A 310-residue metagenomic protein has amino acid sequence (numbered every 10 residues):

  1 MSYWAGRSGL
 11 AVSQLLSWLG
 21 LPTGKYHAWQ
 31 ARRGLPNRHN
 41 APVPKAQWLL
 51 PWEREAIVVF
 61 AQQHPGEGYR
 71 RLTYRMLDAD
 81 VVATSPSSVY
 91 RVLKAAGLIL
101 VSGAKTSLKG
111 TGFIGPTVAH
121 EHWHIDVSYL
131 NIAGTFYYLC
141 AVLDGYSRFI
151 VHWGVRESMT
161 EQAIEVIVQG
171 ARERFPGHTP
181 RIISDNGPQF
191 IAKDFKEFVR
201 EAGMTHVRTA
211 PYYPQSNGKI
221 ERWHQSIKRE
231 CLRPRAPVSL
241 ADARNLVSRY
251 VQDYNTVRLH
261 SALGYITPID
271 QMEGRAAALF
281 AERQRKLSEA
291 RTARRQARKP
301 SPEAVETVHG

Functional and structural regions predicted by a protein language model:
A11-W18, L72: Short alpha-helical "recognition helix" segments of helix-turn-helix
L15-Q30: Structured, charged N-terminal subsegments at the starts of enzyme catalytic cores and at intra-chain domain/subunit
H27-H122, Y213-P214, M272-A276, A281: Basic, flexible linker segments flanking DNA-binding modules in nucleic acid-interacting mobile-element proteins
W52-E55, V82-A83, S87-L143, F149 (+3 more regions): Mobile-element integrase/transposase regions, centering on the N-terminal DNA-binding/Zn-coordinating module
W153-G154: Short hydrophobic alpha-helix segments
G177-A192, Y212, Y265-I269: Acidic/histidine-rich, metal-coordinating catalytic segments
R181-N186, E201-K219, R235-L240: RNase H-like polynucleotidyl transferase catalytic core
A202, S226-G310: C-terminal domain-tail junction helix/linker
